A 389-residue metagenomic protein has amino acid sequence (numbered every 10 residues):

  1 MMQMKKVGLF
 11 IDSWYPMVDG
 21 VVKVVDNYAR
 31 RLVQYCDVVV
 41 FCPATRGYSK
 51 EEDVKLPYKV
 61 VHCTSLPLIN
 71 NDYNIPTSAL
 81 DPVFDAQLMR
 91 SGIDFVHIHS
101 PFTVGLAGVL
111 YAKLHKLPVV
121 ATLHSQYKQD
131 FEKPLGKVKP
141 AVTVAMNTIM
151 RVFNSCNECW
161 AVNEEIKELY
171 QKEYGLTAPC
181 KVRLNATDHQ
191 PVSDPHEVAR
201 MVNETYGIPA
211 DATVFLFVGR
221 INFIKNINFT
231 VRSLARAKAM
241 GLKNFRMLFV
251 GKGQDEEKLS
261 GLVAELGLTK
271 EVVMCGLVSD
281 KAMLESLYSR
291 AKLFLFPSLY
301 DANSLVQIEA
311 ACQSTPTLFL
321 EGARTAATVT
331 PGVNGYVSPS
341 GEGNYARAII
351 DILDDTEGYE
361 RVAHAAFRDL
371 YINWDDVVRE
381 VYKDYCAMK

Functional and structural regions predicted by a protein language model:
M1-T64, D375: N-terminal subdomain of nucleotide-sugar transferases
C42, V61-H62, M146-V198: Donor nucleotide-sugar binding/catalytic pocket of nucleotide-sugar-dependent glycosyltransferases
I208-K225, V231-L234: Conserved donor-binding/catalytic core segment of Leloir-type glycosyltransferases
K258-V278: Nucleotide-activated donor-binding/catalytic signature segment of Leloir-type glycosyltransferases, i.e., the conserved
L277-V278, E285-A291: Short alpha-helical donor nucleotide-sugar binding micro-motif in glycosyltransferases
L299: Aromatic "clamp/platform" in nucleotide-sugar-dependent glycosyltransferases that forms part of the donor/acceptor
P316-L320: Short hydrophobic beta-strand element within catalytic cores of glycosyltransferases and related nucleotide-activated
P331-G332, Y336-E342, D351-E357: Conserved acidic donor-binding segment of nucleotide-sugar-dependent glycosyltransferases
